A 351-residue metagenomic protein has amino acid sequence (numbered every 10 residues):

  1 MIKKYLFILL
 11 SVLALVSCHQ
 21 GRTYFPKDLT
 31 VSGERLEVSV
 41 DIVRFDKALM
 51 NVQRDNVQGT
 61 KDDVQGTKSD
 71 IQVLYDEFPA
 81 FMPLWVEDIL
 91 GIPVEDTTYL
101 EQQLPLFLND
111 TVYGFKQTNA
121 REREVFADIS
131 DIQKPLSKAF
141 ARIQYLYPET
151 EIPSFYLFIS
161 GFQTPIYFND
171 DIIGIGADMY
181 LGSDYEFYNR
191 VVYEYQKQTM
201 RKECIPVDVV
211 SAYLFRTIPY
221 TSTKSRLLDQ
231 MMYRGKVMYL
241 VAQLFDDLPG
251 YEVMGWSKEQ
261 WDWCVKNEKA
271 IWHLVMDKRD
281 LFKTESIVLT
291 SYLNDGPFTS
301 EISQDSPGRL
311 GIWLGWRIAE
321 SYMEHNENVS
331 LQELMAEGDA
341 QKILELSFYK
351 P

Functional and structural regions predicted by a protein language model:
Y5-L13: Sec-dependent N-terminal signal peptides
L15-S17: C-terminal motif of bacterial Sec signal peptides marking the signal peptidase cleavage site
H19-Y99: N-terminal mature-domain "stem" immediately C-terminal to a signal peptide or N-terminal signal-anchor/transmembrane
S39-I42, D46, S137-F140, R234-V241 (+3 more regions): Extracytoplasmic/secreted envelope proteins and their assembly/folding machinery, especially bacterial periplasmic
M50, P79, L90, A141-P148 (+3 more regions): Sec-exported extracytoplasmic/periplasmic mature domains
E101-W261: Acidic/His-rich structured neighborhood in mature extracellular/periplasmic domains
M238-T299: Acidic/His/Gly-enriched intrinsically disordered linker/tail segments that often contain short helix/coil "MoRF-like"
F282-P351: C-terminal soluble interaction/assembly domains
